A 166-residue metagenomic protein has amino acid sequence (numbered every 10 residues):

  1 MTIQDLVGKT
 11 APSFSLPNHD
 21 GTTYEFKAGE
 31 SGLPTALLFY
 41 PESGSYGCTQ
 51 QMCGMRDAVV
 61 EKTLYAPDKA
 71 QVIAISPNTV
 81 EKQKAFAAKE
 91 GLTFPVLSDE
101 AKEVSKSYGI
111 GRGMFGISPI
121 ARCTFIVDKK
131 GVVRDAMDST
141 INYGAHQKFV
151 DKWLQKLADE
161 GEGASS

Functional and structural regions predicted by a protein language model:
M1-S166: Chalcogenol-based redox active-site neighborhoods
